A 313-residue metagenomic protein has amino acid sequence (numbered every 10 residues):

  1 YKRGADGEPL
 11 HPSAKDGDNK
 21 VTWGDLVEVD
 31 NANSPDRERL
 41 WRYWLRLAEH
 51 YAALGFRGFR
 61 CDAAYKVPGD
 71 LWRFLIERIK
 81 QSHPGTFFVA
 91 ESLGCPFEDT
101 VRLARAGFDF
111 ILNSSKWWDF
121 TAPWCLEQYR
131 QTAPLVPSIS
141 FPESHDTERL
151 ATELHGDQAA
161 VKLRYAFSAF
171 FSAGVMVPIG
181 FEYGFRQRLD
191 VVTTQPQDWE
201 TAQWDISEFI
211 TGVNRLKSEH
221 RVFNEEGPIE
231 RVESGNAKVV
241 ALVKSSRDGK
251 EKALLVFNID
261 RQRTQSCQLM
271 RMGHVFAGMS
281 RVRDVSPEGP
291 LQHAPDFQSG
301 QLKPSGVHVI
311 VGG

Functional and structural regions predicted by a protein language model:
Y1-R60, A64-K66, D70-L71, E77-P196 (+3 more regions): Alpha-amylase-like alpha-glycosidases and glucanotransferases acting on alpha-linked glucans and related
A52, K80, A173, S218-R221 (+3 more regions): Hydrophobic alpha-helix feature that most strongly marks membrane-spanning transmembrane helices and their immediate
H145, S168, V213, V256-N258 (+2 more regions): Hydrophobic, well-ordered secondary-structure elements that form the walls of internal hydrophobic environments
M176-G180, L254-F257, R283, V311: Conserved active-site loop/cleft motifs that coordinate metal ions or position small ligands
F185-E233: Aromatic- and carboxylate-lined catalytic core of secreted/periplasmic carbohydrate-active enzymes
V232-V275: Carbohydrate-binding surface patches
R271-G289: Solvent-exposed beta-hairpin/edge-strand motifs
H293-G313: C-terminal beta-strand-rich structural cap/linker in extracellular carbohydrate-active enzymes
